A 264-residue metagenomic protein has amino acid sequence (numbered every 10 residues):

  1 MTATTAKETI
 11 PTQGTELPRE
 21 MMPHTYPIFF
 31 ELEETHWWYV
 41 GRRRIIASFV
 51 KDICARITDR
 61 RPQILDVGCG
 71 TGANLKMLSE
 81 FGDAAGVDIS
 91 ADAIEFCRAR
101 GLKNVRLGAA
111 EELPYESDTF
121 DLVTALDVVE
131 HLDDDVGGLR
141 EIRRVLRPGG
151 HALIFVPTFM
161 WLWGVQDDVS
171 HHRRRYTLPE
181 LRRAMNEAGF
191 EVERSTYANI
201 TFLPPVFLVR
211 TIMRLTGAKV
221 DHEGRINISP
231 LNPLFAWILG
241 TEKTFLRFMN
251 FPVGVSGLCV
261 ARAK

Functional and structural regions predicted by a protein language model:
M1-D118, L122-L126, G137-L139, G224 (+3 more regions): Conserved N-terminal segment of class I S-adenosyl-L-methionine
A3-T4, F202-K264: A C-terminal cap/extension of S-adenosyl-L-methionine-dependent methyltransferases that defines the acceptor-substrate
F30-E31, A152-R174, L178-N186: Short, glycine-/aromatic-enriched active-site segment of Class I SAM-dependent methyltransferases
L126-V129, F155: Residues lining the SAM
H131, D135: Di-metal (Zn2+ and/or Mg2+/Mn2+) metal-binding site signature of metallo-dependent hydrolases with the MBL/beta-CASP
V136-H151: A short glycine-rich, Lys/Arg-flanked "PGG" loop and its adjoining helix->strand segment in the class I
F190-I200: Conserved S-adenosyl-L-methionine
